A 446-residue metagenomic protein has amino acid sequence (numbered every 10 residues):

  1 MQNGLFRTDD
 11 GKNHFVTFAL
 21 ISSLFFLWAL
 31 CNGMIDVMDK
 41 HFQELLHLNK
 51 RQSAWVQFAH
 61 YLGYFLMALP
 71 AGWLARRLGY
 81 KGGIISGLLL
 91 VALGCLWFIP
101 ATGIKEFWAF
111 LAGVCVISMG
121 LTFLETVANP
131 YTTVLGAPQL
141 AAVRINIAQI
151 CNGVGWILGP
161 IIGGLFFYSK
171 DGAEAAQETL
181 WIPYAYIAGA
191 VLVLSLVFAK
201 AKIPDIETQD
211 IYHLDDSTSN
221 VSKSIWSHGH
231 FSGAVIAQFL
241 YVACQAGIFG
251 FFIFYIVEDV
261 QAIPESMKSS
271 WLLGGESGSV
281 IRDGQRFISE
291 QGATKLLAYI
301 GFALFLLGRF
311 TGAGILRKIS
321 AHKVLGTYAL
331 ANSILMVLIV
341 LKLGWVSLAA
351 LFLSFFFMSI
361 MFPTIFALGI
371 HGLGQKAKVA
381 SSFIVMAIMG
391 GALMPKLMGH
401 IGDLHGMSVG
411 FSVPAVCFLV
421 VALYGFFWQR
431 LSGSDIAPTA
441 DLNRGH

Functional and structural regions predicted by a protein language model:
V16-E44, N129, I248-I256: Extracytoplasmic
I35-D36, P160, S224-A298: Extracytoplasmic gate region of multi-pass secondary transporters
W55-W73, Y299-T311, G390: Central cavity-lining transmembrane alpha-helices of secondary-active solute carriers, predominantly the Major
L66-W108: Conserved MFS/SLC helix-loop-helix module at the cytosolic interface between two early adjacent transmembrane helices
M67-Y80, F167, L307-S320, G402: Helix-to-loop junctions at the C-terminal end of transmembrane segments in multipass secondary transporters
L89-I104, L330-L343, F426: C-terminal ends and interior cores of transmembrane alpha-helices in multi-pass membrane transporters/permeases
F123-A137, S359-G374: Intracellular juxtamembrane helix-capping segments at the cytosolic ends of symmetry-related transmembrane helices
Q139, R144-K202: Helix-loop-helix hairpin linking two adjacent transmembrane segments in secondary transporters
